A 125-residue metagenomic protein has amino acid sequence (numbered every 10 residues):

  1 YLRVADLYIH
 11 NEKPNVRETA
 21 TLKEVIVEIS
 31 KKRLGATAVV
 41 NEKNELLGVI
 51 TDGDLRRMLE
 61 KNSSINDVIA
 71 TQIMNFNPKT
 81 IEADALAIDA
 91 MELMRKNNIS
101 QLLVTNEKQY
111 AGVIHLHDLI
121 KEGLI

Functional and structural regions predicted by a protein language model:
Y1-K13, D67-P78: Bateman (tandem CBS) regulatory domains
L2, Y8-N11, E24, K31-L34 (+2 more regions): Short gly/pro-enriched beta-turn/loop segments at secondary-structure junctions
N15-R33, V40, L59, T80-S100 (+2 more regions): The conserved cystathionine-beta-synthase
R33-P78, A83-D89: Helical hairpin unit composed of two closely spaced alpha helices linked by a short loop
L46-L47, T105, Y110-A111: Short hydrophobic beta-strand segments in globular cytosolic domains
T51, H115-L116: A secondary-structure boundary/capping signal
